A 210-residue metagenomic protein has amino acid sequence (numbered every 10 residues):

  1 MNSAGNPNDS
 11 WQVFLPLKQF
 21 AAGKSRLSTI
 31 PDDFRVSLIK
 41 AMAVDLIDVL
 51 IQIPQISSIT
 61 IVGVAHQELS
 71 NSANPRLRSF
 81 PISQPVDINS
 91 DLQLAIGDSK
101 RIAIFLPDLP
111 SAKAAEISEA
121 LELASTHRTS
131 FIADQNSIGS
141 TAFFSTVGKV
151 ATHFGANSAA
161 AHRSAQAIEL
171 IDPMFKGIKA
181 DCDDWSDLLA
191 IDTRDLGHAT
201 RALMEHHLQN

Functional and structural regions predicted by a protein language model:
M1-L27: N-terminal nucleotide-binding beta1-loop-alpha1 segment
I39-S57: A short, N-terminal amphipathic alpha-helix
I51-R78: Acidic donor-binding segment of Leloir-type glycosyltransferases
N71-A103, S158: Short phosphate-binding loop-to-helix
F105-P107: Active-site acidic Asp-centered loop
A112-S137: Conserved donor-nucleotide/metal-binding helix-loop-beta segment in metal-dependent transferases, i.e., the alpha-helix
G139-A167: Short, glycine-/small-residue-rich phosphate/pyrophosphate-handling segment
A161-N210: Conserved alpha/beta core of the MobA/IspD/sugar-nucleotide pyrophosphorylase nucleotidyltransferase superfamily
